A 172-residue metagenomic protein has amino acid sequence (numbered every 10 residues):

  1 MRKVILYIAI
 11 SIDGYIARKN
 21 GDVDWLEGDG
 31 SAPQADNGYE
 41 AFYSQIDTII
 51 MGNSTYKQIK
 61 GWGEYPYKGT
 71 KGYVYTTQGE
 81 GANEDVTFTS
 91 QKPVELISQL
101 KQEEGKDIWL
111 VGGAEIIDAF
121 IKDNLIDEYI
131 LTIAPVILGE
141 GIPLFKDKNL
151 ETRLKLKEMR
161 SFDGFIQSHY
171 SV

Functional and structural regions predicted by a protein language model:
M1-V172: Enzymes that bind and transform nitrogen-containing heteroaromatic metabolites
